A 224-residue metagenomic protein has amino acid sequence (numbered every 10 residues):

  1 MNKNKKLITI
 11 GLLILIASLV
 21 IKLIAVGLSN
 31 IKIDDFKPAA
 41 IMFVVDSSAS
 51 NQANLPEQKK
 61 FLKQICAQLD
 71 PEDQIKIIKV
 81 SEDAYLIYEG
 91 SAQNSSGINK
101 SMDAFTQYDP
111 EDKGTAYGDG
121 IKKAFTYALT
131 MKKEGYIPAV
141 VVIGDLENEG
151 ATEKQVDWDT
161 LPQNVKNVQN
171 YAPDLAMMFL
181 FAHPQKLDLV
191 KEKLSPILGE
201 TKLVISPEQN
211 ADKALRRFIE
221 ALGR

Functional and structural regions predicted by a protein language model:
N2-M42, S47-L55, A92, A221-L222: Acidic, polar low-complexity linker/tail segments
D34-A92, G120-A124, A139-I143, M178-Q185: Von Willebrand factor
V44-N54, I87, F105-T115, E147-Q155 (+2 more regions): Second-shell loop/turn segments in exported
Q52, L146-G199, I205: VWA/integrin I-like adhesion module and closely mimicked acidic/polar interface patches used
L55, K59-C66, Q74, S95 (+6 more regions): Extracytoplasmic/secreted envelope proteins and their assembly/folding machinery, especially bacterial periplasmic
K63-Q74, P110, F125-K133, N148 (+5 more regions): Sec-exported extracytoplasmic/periplasmic mature domains
Y85, N94-P138, M178-L187, N210-R217: Von Willebrand factor
K202-R224: C-terminal "exit" segments of structured domains
